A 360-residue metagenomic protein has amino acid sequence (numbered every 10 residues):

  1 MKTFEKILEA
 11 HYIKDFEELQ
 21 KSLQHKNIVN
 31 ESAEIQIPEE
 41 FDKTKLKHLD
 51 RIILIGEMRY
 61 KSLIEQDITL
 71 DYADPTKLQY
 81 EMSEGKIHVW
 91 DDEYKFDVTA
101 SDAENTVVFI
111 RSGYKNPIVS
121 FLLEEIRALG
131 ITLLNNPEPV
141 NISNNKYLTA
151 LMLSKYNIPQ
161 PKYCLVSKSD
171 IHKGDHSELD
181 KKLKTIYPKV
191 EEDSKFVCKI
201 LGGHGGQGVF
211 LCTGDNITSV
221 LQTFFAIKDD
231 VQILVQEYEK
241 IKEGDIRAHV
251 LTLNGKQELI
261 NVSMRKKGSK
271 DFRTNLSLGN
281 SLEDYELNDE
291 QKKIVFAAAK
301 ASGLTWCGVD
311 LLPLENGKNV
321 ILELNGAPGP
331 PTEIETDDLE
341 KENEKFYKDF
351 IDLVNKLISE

Functional and structural regions predicted by a protein language model:
M1-K45, E360: Charge-dense, intrinsically disordered terminal/linker segments
F4, L8-Y12, F16, L282-D289 (+2 more regions): C-terminal active-site "lid" helix and adjoining low-complexity regulatory extension at the edge of ATP-using catalytic
N30, E34-I35, L46, L129-G130 (+2 more regions): Active-site nucleotide/adenylate-binding loops and adjacent lid/helix of ATP-dependent enzymes
L49-I52: Extreme N-terminal starter segment of soluble prokaryotic enzymes
E57-K173: Conserved N-proximal alpha/beta basic substrate-recognition cap immediately N-terminal to, or forming the N-lobe
D193-S194, G205-I294: Phosphate-binding site of ATP-dependent enzymes
F196, E258-N261, C307, V320-E323: Protein kinase-like catalytic core scaffold
Q236-E237, I246-R247, L304-N316: A short glycine-rich, hydrophobically flanked beta-strand micro-motif that places a catalytic Asp/Glu for divalent metal
